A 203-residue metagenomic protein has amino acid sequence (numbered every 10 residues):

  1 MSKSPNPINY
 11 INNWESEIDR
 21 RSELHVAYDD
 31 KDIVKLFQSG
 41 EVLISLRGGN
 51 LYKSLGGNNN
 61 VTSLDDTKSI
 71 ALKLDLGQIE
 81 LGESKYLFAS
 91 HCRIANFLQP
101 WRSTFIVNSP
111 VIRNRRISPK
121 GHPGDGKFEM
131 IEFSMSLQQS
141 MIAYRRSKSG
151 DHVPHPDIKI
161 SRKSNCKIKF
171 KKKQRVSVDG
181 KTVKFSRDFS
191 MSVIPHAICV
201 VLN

Functional and structural regions predicted by a protein language model:
M1-I112, R116-I117, G124, S161-R162: Catalytic core of DAGKc-family lipid kinases
L74-L76, K127, K173-R175: Exposed beta-strand and adjacent loop surfaces of beta-rich binding modules that mediate intermolecular recognition
D75-G77, M130, C166: Well-ordered beta-strand positions enriched in small/hydrophobic/aromatic, beta-favoring residues
P100-W101, S118, K172, D188: A residue-level detector for conformationally permissive "hinge/kink" positions
S118-P119, P156: Short, flexible, glycine/charge-rich loop motifs used to bind or transfer phosphoryl groups or to couple energy/partner
K120-E132: Acidic, aromatic-enriched beta-alpha/helix-loop junctions
E132-N203: ATP/nucleoside-binding phosphotransfer catalytic cores, i.e., glycine-rich phosphate-binding loops
